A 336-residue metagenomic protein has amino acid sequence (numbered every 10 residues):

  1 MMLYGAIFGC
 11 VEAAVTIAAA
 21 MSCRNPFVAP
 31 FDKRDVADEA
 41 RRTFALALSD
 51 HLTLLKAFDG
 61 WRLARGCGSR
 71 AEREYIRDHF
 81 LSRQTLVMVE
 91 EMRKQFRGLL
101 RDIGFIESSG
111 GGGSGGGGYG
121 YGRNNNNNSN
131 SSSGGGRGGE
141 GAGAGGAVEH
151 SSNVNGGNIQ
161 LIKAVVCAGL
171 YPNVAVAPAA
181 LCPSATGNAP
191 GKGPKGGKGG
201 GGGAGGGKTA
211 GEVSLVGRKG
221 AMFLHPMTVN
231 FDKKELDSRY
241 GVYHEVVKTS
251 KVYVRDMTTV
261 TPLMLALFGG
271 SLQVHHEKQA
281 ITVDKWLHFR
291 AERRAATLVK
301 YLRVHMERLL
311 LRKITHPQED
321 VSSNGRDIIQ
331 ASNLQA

Functional and structural regions predicted by a protein language model:
M1-A296, K300: Second RecA-like catalytic domain
Q279-A336: Long C-terminal appendages of very large multidomain proteins
